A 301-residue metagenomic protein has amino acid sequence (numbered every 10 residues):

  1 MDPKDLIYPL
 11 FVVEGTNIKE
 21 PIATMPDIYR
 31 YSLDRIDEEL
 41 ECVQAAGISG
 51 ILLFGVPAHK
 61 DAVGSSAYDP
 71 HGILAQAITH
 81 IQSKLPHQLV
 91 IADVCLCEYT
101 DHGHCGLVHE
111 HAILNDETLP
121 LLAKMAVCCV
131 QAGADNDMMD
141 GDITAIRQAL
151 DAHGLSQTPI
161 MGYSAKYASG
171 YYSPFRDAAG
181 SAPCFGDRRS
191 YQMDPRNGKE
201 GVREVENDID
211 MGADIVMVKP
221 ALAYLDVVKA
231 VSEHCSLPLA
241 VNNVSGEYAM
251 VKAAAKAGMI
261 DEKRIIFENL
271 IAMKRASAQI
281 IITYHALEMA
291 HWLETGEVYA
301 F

Functional and structural regions predicted by a protein language model:
D2-I7, V13-F301: Alpha/beta enzyme core
